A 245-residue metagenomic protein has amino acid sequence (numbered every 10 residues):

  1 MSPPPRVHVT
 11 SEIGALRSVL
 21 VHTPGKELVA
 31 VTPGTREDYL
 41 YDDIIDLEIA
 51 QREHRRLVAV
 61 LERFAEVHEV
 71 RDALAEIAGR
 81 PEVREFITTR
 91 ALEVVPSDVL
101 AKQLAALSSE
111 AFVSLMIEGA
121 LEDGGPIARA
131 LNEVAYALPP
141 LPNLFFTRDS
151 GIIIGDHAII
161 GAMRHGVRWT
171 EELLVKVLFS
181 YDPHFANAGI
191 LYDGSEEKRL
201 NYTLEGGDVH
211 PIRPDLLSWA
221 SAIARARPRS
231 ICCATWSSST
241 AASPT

Functional and structural regions predicted by a protein language model:
M1-T245: The feature marks the mature, well-folded catalytic cores of soluble enzymes
